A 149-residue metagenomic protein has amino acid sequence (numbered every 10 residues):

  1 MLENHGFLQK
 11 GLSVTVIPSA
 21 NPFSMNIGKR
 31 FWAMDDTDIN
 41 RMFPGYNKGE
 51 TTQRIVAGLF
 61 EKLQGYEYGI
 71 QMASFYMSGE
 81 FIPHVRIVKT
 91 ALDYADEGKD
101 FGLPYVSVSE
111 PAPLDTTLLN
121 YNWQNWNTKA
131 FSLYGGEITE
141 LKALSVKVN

Functional and structural regions predicted by a protein language model:
M1-N149: Structured catalytic-domain cores with a bias toward divalent-metal coordination
